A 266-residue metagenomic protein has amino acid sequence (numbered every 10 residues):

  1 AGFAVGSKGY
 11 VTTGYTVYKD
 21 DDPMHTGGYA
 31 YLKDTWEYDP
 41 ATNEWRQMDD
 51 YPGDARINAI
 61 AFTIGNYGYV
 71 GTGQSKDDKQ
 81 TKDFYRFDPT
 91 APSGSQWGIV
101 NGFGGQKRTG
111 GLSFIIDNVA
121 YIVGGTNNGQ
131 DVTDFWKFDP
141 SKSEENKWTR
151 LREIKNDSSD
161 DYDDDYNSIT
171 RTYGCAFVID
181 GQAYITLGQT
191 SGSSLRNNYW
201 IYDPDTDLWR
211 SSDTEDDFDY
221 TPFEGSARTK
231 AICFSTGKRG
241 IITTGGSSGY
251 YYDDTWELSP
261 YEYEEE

Functional and structural regions predicted by a protein language model:
A1-E266: Kelch-like beta-propeller repeat domains
